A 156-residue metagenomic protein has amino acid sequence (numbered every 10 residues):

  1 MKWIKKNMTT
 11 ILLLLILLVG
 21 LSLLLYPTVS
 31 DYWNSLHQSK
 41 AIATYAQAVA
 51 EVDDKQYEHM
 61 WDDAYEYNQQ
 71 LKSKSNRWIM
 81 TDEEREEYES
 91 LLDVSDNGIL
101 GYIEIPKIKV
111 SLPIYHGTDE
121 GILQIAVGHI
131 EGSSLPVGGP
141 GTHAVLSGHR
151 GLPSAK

Functional and structural regions predicted by a protein language model:
M1-K5: N-terminal Lys/Arg-rich, disordered targeting/topogenic segments
K6, T10-K156: Solvent-exposed, non-transmembrane regions of membrane-associated and secreted proteins
